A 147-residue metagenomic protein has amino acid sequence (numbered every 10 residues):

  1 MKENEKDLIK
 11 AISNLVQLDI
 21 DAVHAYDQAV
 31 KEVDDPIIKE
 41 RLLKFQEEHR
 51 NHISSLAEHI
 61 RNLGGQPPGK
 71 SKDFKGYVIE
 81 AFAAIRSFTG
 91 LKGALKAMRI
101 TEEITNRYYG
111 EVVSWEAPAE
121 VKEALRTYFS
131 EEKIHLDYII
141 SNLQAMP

Functional and structural regions predicted by a protein language model:
M1-I9, L63, A81-K92, N142-P147: Membrane-interacting alpha-helical segments
M1-K2, H24, K75-E80: Short alpha-helical hairpin
K2-V33, K92-E116: Alpha-helical bundle segments that constitute or directly flank the non-heme di-iron/ferroxidase center
D7-L15, D34-S54, L91-L95, E120-E131: Alpha-helical scaffold segments that form or flank carboxylate-/histidine-based iron centers
H24, Q28-K31, S54-R61, G65 (+3 more regions): Charged/polar positions within long, soluble alpha-helices
I37-D73, H135-P147: Conserved alpha-helical segments that form or flank metal/cofactor-binding pockets of metalloenzymes
S54, E58-K96, I100-N106: Carboxylate-rich helix-loop segments that flank metal/cofactor sites and access channels in metalloenzymes
T101-P147: Preference for long, well-ordered alpha-helical segments
